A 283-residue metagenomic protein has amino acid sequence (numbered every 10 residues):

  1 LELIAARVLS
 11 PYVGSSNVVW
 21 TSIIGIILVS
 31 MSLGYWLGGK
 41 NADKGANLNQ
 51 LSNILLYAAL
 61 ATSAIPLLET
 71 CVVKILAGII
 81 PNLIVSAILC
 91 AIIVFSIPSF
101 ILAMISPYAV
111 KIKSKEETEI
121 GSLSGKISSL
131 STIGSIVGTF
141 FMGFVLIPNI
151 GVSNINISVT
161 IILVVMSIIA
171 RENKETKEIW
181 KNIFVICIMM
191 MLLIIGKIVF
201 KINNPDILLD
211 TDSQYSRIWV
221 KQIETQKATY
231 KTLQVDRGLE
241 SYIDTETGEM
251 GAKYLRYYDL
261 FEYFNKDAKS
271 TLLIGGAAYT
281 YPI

Functional and structural regions predicted by a protein language model:
L1-T211, W219-T229, V235-Y242, A252 (+3 more regions): Alpha-helical transmembrane segments of multi-pass membrane proteins
I243-T247: Short acidic, glycine/proline-rich loop/turn micro-motifs
A278-I283: Conserved SAM-binding loop of SAM-dependent methyltransferases across substrates and taxa, primarily the Class I
